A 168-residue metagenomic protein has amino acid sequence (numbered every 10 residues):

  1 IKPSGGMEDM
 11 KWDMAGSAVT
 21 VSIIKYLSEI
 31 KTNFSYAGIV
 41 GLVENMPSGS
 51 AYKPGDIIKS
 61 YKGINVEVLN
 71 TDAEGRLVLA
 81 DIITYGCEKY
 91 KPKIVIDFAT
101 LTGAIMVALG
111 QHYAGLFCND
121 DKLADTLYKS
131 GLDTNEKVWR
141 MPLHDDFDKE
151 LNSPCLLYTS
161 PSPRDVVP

Functional and structural regions predicted by a protein language model:
I1-S160, R164: A generic structural signal for tightly packed, nonpolar segments enriched in small/aliphatic residues
V166-P168: N-terminal low-complexity segments that are often proline-rich with Ser/Thr-Pro
